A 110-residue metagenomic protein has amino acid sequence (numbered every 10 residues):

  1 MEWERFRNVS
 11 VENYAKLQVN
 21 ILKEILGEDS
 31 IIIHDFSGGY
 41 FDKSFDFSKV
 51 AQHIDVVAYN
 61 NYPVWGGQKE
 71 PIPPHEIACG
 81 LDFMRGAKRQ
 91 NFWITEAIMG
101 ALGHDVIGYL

Functional and structural regions predicted by a protein language model:
M1-R5: Aromatic- and acidic-residue-enriched carbohydrate-binding clefts of CAZyme catalytic domains
V9-V106: Glycoside hydrolase catalytic-domain groove-lining segments
Y109-L110: Short, electropositive alpha-helical surface patch
